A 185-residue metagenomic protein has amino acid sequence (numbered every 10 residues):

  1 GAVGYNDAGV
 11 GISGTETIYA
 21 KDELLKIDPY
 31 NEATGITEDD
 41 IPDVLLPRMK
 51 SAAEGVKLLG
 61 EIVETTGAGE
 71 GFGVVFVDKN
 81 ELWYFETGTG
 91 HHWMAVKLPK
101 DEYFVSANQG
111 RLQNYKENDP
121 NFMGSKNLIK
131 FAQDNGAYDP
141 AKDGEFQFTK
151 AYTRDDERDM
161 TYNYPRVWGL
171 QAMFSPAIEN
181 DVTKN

Functional and structural regions predicted by a protein language model:
G1-E38, L58-K184: A contiguous strand-loop segment
D39-D40, A53: A structural signal for well-ordered alpha-helical segments within the folded catalytic domains of diverse enzymes
P42-R48: Short, well-ordered beta-strand elements within core beta-sheets of diverse protein domains
R48-E54: Short, charged, surface-exposed loops that flank catalytic or proteolytic processing sites
